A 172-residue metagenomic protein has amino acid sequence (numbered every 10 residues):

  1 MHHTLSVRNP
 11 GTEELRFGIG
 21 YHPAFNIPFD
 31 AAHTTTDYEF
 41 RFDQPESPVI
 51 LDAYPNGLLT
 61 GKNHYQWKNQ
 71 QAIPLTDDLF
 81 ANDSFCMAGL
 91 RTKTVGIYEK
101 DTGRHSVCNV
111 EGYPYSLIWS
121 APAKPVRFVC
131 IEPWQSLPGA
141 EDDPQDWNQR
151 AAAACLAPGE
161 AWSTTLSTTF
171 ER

Functional and structural regions predicted by a protein language model:
M1-H2, T12-E14, H33, V126 (+1 more regions): Coil-to-beta-strand transition motifs
M1-P23: Acidic, contiguous internal or C-terminal segments within carbohydrate-active enzymes that form a structured patch used
H3, I19, Y38, K93-V95 (+3 more regions): Hydrophobic residues positioned within well-ordered beta-strands of beta-sheet architectures
L5, A154-E171: Short Pro-Gly-centered flexible turn/kink motifs
P10-T12, A24, P28, S136 (+1 more regions): Short coil/turn motifs at secondary-structure junctions
E14, A24-V110: Active-site/ligand-binding surface loops and adjacent short beta/alpha elements that line catalytic pockets across
E99-P138: Glycine-rich active-site loops that engage anionic ligands at enzyme catalytic sites
E141-N148: Short, structured beta-strand/loop micro-motifs enriched in basic residues and often containing a Trp
